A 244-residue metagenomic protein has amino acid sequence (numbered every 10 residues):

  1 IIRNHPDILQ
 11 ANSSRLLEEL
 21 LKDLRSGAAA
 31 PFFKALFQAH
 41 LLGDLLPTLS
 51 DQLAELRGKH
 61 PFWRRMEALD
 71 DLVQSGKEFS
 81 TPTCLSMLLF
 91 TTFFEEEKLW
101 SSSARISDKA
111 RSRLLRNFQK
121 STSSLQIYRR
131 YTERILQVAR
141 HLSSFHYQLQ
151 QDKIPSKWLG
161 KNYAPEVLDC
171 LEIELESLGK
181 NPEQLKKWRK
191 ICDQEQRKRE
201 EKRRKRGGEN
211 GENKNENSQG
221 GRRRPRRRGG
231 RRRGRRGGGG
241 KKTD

Functional and structural regions predicted by a protein language model:
I1-R199: Conserved, hydrophobic alpha-helical core segments of structured domains
E200-T243: Arginine-glycine-rich low-complexity intrinsically disordered regions
